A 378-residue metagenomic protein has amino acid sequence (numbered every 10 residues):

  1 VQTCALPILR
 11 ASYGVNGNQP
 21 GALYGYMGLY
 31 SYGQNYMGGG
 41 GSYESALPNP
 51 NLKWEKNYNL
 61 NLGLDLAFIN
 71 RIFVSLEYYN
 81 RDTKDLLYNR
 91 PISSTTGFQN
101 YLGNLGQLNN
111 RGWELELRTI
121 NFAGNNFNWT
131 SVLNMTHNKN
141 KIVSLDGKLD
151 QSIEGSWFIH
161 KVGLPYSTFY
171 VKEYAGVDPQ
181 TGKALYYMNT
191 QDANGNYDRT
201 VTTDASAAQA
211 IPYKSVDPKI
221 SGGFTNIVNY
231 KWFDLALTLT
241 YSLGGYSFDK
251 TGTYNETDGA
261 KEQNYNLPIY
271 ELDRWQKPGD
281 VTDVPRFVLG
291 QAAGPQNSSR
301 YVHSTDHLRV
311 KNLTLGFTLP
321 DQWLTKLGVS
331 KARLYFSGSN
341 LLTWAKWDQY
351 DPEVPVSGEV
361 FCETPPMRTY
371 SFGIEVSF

Functional and structural regions predicted by a protein language model:
V1, A5-L164, N297-F378: Extracellular/periplasmic, surface-exposed regions of secreted and cell-surface proteins
Q19-A22, F68, R111, L117 (+5 more regions): Basic, gly/Ser/Thr/Pro-rich low-complexity segments located predominantly at protein N termini
M37-S45, D82-L105, V132, N140-D217 (+2 more regions): Surface-exposed, extracytoplasmic segments of Gram-negative outer-membrane nutrient-acquisition systems
G63, A207-A208, S221-F224: Short, hydrophobic/aromatic alpha-helical segments in well-folded domains
A67-I72, F122-F127, S221-T253, Q322-W323 (+1 more regions): Subset of outer-membrane beta-barrel
V132, P218-W232, K311-G316: Conserved SET/PR-domain catalytic core that frames the SAM/AdoMet-binding pocket
